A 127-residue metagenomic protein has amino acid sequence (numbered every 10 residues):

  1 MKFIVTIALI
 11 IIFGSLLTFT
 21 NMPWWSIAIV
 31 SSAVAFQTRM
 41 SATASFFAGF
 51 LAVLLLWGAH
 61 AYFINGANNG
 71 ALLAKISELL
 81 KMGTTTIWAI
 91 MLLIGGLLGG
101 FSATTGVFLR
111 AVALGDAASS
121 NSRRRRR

Functional and structural regions predicted by a protein language model:
M1-F3, I11-P23, A61-I64: Short, amphipathic, aromatic/basic-enriched membrane-interface segments that mark the entry/exit of transmembrane
M1-T6, T105: N-terminal membrane topogenic signal
K2, T38-G49: Membrane-helix interface "capping/anchor" motifs
F13, A28-F36: Hydrophobic transmembrane alpha-helices of multi-pass, membrane-embedded glycosylation machinery
S15-T18, T38-R39, L55: Hydrophobic membrane-targeting signal helices
T20-I29, A44-A48: Short, aromatic-rich membrane-interface segments at the entry and exit of alpha-helical transmembrane domains
W25-S26, M40-S41, D116: Short, structured loop/turn "capping" segments at alpha-beta junctions
A44-R127: Membrane-interface module
